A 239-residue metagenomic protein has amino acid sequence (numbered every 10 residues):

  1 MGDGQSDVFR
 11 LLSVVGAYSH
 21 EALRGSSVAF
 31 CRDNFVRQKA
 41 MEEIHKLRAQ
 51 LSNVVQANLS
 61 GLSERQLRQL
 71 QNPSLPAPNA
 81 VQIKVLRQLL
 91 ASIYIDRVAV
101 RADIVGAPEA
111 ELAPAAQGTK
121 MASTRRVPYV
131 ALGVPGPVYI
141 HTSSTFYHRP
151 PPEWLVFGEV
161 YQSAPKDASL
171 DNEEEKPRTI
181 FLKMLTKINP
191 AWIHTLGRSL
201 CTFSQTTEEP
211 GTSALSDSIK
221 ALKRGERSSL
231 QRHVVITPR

Functional and structural regions predicted by a protein language model:
M1-E208: Second RecA-like catalytic domain
T195-L196, L200-R239: Long C-terminal appendages of very large multidomain proteins
